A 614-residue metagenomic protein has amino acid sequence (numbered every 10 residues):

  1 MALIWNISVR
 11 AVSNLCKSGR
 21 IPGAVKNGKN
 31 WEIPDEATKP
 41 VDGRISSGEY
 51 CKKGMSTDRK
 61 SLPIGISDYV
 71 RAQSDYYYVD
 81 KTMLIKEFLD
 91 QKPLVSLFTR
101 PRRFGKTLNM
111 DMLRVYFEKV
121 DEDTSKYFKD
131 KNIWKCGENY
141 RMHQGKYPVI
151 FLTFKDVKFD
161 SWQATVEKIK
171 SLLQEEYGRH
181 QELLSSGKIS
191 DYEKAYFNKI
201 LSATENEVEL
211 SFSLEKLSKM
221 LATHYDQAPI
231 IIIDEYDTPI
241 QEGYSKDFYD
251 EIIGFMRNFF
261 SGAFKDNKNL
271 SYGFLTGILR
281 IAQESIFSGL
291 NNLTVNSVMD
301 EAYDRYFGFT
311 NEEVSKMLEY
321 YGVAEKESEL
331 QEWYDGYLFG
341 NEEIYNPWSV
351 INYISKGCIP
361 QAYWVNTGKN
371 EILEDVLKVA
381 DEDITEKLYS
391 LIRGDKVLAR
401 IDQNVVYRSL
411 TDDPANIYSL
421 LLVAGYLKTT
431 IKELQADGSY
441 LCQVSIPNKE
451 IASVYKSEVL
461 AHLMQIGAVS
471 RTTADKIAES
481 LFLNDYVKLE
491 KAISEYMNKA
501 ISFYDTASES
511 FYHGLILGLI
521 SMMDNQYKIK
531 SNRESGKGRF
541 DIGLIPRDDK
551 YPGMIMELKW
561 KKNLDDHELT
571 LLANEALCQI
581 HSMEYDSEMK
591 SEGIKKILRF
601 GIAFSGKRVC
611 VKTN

Functional and structural regions predicted by a protein language model:
M1-A11: Polyanion-binding surface elements
C16: DNA major-groove recognition helix of helix-turn-helix
G19, G425, S587: Glycine-centered, phosphate/nucleic-acid-interacting loop/turn motifs that mediate DNA/RNA or nucleotide
G23-I33: Short Lys/Arg-enriched helix C-cap and helix-to-coil transition segments that create basic nucleic-acid-contact patches
D35-S56: A short, Lys/Arg-enriched interface patch at domain edges and termini
A37-R44, E450-V454, K550-P552: Short, charged/polar, Gly/Pro-enriched secondary-structure boundary elements
M55-S508, M522-K530: Phosphate-binding site recognition
Y486-N614: Structural signature of nuclease core domains in nucleic-acid processing machines
